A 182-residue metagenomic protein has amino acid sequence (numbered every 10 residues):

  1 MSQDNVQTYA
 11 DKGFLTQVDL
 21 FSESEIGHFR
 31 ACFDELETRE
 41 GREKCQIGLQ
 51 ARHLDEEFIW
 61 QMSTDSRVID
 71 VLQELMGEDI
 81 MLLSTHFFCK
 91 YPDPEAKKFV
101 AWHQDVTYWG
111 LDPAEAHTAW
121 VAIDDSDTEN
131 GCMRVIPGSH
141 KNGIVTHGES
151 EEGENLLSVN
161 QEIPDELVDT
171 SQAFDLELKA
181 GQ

Functional and structural regions predicted by a protein language model:
M1-L111, G148: Non-heme Fe(II)-dependent double-stranded beta-helix
D55, L83-S84, E115, E129-G131 (+1 more regions): Residues that flank catalytic or metal-binding motifs in active/ligand-binding sites
E78, V106, V121-C132, S139-H140: Active-site region of the double-stranded beta-helix
L82, A101, T118, A122 (+1 more regions): Conserved beta-strand segments that form the floor/walls of ligand-binding pockets within enzyme and binding domains
H103, G110-T128, E177-A180: Short, conserved beta-strand element in jelly-roll/cupin
T128-Q182: Double-stranded beta-helix
